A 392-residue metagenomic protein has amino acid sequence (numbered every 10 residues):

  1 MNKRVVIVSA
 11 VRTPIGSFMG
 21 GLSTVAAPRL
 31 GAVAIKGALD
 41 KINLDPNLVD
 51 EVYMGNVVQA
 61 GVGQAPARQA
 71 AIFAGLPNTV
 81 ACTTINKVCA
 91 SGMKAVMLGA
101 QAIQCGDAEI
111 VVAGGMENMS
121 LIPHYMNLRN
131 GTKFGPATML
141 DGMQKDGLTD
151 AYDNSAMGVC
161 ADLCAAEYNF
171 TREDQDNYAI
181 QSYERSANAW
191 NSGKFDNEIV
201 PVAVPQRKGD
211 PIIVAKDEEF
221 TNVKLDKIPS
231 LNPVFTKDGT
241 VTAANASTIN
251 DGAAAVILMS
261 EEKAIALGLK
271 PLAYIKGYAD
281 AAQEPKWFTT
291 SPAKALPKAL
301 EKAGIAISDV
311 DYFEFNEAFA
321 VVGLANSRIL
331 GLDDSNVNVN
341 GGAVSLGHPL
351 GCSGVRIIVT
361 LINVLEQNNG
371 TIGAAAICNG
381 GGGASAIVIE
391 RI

Functional and structural regions predicted by a protein language model:
M1-V25, V223-F288, K294, E301 (+3 more regions): Condensing-enzyme catalytic core mediating Claisen C-C bond formation in acyl metabolism
M1-V62, P66-A74, N78-A81, L163-R172 (+5 more regions): Conserved active-site "lid/cap" helical segment
R12-T13, T24-V33, K41, D174-E261 (+3 more regions): N-terminal extracellular/periplasmic Venus flytrap/periplasmic-binding protein-like
N56-I110, A151-A156, N222-T248, I329-R356 (+2 more regions): Conserved catalytic cysteine-centered active-site region of acyl-thioester-dependent Claisen-condensing enzymes
I85-E117, A165-K194, A255-E262, S327-R328 (+2 more regions): Active-site-proximal alpha-helical scaffold in enzymes
I110-L163: Flexible glycine-/small-residue-enriched beta->alpha junction loops that bind anionic phosphate/pyrophosphate groups
V159-D162, E198, Q206, K276-S345: Active-site pocket-lining segment
